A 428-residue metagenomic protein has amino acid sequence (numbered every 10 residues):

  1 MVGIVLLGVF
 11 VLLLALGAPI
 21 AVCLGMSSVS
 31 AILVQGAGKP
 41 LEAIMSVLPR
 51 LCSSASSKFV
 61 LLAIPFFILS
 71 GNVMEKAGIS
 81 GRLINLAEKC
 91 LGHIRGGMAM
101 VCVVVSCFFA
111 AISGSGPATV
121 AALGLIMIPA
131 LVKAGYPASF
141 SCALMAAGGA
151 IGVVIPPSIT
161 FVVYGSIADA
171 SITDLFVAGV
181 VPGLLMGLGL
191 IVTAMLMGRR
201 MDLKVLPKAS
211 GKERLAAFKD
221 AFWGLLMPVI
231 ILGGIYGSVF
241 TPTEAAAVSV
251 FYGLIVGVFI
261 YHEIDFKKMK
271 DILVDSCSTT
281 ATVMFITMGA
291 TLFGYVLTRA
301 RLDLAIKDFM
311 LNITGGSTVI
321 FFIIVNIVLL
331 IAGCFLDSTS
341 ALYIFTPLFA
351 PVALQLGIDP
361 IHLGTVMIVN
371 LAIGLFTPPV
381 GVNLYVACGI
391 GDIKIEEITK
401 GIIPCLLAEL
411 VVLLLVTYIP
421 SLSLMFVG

Functional and structural regions predicted by a protein language model:
M1-G428: Alpha-helical transmembrane segments of multi-pass membrane transport proteins
